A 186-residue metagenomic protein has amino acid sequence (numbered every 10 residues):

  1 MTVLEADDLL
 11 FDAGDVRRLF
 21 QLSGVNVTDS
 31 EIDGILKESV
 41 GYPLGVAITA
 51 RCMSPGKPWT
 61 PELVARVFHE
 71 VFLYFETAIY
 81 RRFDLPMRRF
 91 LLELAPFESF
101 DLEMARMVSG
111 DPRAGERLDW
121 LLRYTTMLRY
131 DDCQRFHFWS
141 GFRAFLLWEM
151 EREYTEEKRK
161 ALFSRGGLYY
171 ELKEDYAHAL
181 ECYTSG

Functional and structural regions predicted by a protein language model:
M1-C52, E70-F72, F142-F145: Alpha-helical sensor/transducer elements of the RecA-like P-loop NTPase core
T2-E5, T60-E62, Y130-C133, E149-R152 (+1 more regions): A ubiquitous short alpha-helical element
L19-Q21, D33-E38, L44-P58, E62 (+4 more regions): C-terminal helical "lid" of AAA+/P-loop NTPase domains
Q21, A50, E151, L168-E171 (+1 more regions): Ankyrin-repeat helical core positions
N26, E38, Y42, V46 (+7 more regions): Phosphate/oxyanion-binding loops and surfaces in catalytic or ligand/nucleic-acid-binding neighborhoods
S30-I32, L73-E151, E157, A161: C-terminal boundary/linker of central alpha/beta nucleotide-binding cores
E156-G186: Extended alpha-helical scaffolding segments used for macromolecular assembly and cargo binding
